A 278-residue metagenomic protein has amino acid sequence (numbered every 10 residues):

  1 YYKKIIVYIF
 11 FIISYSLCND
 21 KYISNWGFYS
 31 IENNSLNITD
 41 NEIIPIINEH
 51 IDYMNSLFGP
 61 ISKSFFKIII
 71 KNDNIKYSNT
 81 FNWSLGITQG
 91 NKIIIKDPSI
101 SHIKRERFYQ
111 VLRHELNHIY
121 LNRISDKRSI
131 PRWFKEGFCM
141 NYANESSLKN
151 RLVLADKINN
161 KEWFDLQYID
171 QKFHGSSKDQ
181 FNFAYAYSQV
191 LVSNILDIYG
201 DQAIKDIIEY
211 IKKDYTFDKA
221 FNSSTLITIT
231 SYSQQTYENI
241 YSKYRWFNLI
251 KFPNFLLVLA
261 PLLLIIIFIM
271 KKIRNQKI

Functional and structural regions predicted by a protein language model:
I6-C18: Hydrophobic h-region of N-terminal signal peptides that target proteins for export in Gram-negative bacteria
Y8-I9, K212, A260-L263: N-terminal leader/targeting segments
L17-G27, Q235-E238, S242-W246, K277: Sec-dependent signal peptide cleavage junction
N19-K127: Juxtacatalytic substrate-recognition/specificity segment
L85-I93, E106-Q110, S125-I198, K205-I250: Acidic/His/Gly-enriched intrinsically disordered linker/tail segments that often contain short helix/coil "MoRF-like"
K243-I278: C-terminal single-pass membrane-anchor helix
